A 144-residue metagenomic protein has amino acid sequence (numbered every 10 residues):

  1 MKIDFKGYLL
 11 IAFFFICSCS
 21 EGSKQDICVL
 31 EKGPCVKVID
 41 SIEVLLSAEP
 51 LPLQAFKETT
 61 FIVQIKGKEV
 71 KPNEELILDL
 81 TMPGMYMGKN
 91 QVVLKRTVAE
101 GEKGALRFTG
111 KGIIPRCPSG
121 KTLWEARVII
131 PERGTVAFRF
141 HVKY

Functional and structural regions predicted by a protein language model:
M1-L9: Bacterial N-terminal signal peptides that target proteins for export
F15-S18: C-terminal motif of bacterial Sec signal peptides marking the signal peptidase cleavage site
S20-L123, I129-I130, T135-Y144: Contiguous segments within soluble domain cores/interaction surfaces
